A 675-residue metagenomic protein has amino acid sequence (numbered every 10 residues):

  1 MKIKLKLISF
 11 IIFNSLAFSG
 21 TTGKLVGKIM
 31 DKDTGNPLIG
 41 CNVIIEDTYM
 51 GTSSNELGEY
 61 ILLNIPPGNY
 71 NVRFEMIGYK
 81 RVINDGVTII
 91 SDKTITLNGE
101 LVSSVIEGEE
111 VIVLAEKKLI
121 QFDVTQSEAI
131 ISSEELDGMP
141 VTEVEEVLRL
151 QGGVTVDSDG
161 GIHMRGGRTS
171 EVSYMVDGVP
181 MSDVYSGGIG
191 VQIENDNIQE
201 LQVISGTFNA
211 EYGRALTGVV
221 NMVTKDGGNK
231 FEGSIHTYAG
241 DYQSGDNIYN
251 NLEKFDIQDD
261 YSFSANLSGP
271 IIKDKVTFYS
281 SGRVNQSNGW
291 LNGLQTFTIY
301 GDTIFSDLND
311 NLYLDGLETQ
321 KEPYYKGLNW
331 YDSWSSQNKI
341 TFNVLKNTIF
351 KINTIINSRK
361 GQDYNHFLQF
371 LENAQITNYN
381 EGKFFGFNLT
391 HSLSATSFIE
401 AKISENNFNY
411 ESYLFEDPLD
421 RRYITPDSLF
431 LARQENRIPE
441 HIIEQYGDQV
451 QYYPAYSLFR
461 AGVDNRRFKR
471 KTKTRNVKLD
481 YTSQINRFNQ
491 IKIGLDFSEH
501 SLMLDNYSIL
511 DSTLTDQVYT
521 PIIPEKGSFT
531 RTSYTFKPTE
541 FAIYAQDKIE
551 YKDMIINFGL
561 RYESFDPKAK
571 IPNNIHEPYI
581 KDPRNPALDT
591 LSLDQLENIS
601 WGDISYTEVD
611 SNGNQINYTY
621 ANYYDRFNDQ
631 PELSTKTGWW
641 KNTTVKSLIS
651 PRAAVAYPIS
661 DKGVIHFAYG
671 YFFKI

Functional and structural regions predicted by a protein language model:
F18-L114, L119: Periplasm-facing N-terminal accessory domains of Gram-negative outer-membrane beta-barrel systems
K80, D85-T96, E110-A210, R214-V219 (+3 more regions): Periplasmic N-terminal accessory/gating domains of Gram-negative outer-membrane beta-barrel systems
A115, I235-D241, S280-Q286, I352-I356 (+4 more regions): Transmembrane beta-barrel strands of outer-membrane/channel proteins
V141, I272-D274, L345-N347, S394-T396 (+3 more regions): Outer-membrane beta-barrel channels and translocator barrels
G160, G218, F231, Y261-A265 (+7 more regions): Hydrophobic, lipid-facing positions within transmembrane beta-strands of outer-membrane proteins
D256-K360, N380-F398, P651: Transmembrane beta-barrel wall of Gram-negative outer-membrane proteins
P323-G327, D464, K473, Q484 (+1 more regions): Signature of Gram-negative outer-membrane beta-barrel scaffolds
N353-Q546: Replace "related TpsB outer-membrane translocases also match" with "some related outer-membrane beta-barrels such as
